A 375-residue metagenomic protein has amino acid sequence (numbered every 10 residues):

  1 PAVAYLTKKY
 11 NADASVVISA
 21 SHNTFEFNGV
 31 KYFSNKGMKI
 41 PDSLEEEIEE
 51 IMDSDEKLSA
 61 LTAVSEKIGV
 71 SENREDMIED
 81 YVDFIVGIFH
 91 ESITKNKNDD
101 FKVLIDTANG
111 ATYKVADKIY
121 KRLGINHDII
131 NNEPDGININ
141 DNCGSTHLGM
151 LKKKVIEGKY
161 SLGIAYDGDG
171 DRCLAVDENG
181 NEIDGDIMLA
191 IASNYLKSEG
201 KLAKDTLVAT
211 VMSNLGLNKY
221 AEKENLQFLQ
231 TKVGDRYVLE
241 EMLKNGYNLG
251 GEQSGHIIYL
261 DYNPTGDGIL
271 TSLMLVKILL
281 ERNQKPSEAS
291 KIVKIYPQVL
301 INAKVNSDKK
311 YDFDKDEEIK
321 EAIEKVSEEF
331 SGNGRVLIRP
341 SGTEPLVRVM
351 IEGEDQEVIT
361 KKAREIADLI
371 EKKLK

Functional and structural regions predicted by a protein language model:
P1-D13, I88, N142-K159, M242-G246: Conserved phosphate-binding catalytic cores of ATP/NTP-utilizing and phosphoryl-transfer enzymes
P1-K36, N218: Ferredoxin-reductase
P1-V3, E133-N138, V233-E240: Short acidic loop-to-helix transition motifs that present clustered carboxylates
D13-V17, L104, S161-A165, N248-G250 (+1 more regions): Short glycine-aspartate micro-motif
F25-E46, E50, M150-V211, L215-L226: Replace "Mg2+/Mn2+-dependent" with "divalent metal-dependent
F27, L162, E199-K375: Phosphate-binding and adjacent anionic-ligand microenvironments
N28-I156: Gly/Ser/Thr-enriched, mixed-charge loops and adjacent short helices that form phosphate/oxyanion-binding elements
